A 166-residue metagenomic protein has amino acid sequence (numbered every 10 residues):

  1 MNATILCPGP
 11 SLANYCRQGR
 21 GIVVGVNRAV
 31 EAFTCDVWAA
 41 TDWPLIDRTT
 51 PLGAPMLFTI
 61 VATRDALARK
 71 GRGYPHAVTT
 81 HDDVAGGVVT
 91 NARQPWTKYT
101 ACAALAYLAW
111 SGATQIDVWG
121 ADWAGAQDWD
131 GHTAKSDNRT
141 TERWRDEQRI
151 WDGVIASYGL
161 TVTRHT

Functional and structural regions predicted by a protein language model:
M1-T166: Metal-ion/cofactor- or nucleotide/acyl-coenzyme-handling active-site neighborhoods
